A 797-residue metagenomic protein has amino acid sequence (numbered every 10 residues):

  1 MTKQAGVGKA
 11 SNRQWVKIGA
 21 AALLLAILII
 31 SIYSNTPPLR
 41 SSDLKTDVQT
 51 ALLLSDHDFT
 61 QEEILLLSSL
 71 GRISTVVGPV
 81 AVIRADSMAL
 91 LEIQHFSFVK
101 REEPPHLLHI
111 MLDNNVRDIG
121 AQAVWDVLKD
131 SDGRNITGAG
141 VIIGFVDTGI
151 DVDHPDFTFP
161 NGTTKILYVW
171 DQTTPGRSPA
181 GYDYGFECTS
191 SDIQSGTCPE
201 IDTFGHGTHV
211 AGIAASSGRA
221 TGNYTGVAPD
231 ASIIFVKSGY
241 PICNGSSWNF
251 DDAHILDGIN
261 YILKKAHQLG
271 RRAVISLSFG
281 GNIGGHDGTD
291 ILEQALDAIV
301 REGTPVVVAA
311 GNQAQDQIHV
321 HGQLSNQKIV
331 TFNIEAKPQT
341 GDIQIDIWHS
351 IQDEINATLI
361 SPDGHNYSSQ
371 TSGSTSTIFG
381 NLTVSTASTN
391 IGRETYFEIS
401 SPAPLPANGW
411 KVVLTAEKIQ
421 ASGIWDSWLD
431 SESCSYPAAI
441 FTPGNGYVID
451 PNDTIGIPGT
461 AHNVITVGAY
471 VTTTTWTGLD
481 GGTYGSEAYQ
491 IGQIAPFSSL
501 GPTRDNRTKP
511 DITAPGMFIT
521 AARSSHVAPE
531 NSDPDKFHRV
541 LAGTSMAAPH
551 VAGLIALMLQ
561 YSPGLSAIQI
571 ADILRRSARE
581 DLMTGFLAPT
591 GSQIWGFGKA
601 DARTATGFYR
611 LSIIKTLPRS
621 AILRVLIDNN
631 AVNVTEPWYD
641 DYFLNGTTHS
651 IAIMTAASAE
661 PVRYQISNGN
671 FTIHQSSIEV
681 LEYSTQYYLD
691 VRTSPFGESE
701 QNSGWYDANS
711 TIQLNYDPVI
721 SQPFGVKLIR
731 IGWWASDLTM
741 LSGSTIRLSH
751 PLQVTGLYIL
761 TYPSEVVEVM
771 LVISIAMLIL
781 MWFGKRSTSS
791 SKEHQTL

Functional and structural regions predicted by a protein language model:
M1-P37, V691, T761-L797: Secretory targeting signatures
W15-G19, I30-F608: Loop-rich non-cytosolic ectodomains and luminal regions
V48-T50, Q339-D342, Y609-S612, L644-T648 (+3 more regions): Short coil/turn motif common to extracellular beta-sandwich-like domains
H57-F59, H349-E354, G516, T616-I622 (+3 more regions): Short proline/glycine-enriched turn/loop motifs at strand-loop junctions of beta-rich domains
D153, I343, D353-I355, T508 (+5 more regions): Short beta-strand/loop motifs in extracellular/secreted proteins, especially within beta-sandwich accessory domains
Y609-L617, A652-A657, G669-T693, V719 (+1 more regions): Conserved "repeat-terminator" motif of extracellular CCP/Sushi domains
P618-V634, G697-Q713: Short, ordered, surface-exposed loop/turn motifs in non-cytosolic proteins
S620-L626, Y639-T672, L714-G743: Surface-exposed interfaces of beta-sheet-rich extracellular modules
